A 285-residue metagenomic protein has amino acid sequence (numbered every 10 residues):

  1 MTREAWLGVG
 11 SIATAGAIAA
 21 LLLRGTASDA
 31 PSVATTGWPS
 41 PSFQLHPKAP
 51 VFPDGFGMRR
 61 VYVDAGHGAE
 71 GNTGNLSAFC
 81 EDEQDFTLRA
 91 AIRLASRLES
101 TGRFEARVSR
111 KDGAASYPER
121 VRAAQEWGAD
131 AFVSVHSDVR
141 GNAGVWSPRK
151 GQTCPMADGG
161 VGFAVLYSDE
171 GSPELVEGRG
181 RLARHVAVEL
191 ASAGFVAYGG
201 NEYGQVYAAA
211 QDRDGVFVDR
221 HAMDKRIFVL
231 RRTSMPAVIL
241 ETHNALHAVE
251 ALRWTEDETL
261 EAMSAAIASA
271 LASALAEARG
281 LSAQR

Functional and structural regions predicted by a protein language model:
M1-R285: Catalytic-site microenvironment of enzymes that process N-acetyl-hexosamine-containing cell-wall polysaccharides
